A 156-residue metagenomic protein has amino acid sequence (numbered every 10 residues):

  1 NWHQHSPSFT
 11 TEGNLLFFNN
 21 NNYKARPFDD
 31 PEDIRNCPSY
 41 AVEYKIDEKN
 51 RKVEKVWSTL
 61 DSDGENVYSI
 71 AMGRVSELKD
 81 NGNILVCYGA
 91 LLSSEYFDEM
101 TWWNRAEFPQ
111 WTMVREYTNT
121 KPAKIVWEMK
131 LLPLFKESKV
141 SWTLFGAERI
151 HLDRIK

Functional and structural regions predicted by a protein language model:
N1-K156: Histidine-/acidic-rich catalytic cores in large beta-rich domains
